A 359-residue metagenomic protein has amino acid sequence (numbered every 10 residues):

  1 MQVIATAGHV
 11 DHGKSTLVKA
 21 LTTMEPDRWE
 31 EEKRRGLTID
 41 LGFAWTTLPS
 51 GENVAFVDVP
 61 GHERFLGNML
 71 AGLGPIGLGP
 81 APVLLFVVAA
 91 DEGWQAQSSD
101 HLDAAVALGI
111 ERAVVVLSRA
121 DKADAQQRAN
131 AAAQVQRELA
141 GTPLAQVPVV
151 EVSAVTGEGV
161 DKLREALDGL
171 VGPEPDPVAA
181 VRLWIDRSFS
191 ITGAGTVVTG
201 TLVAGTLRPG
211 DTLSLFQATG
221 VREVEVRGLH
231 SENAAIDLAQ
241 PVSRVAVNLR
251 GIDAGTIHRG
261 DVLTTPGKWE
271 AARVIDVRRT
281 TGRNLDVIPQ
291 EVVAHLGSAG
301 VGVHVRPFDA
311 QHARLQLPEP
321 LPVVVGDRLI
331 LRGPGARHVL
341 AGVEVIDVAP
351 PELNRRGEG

Functional and structural regions predicted by a protein language model:
M1-V59: Conserved G1/Walker A P-loop phosphate-binding module
V3-T6, K122-R128, Q134-R137, V149 (+2 more regions): C-terminal effector modules of nucleic-acid-centric enzymes and ribosome-associated factors
I4-G8, H12-A20, R64-G72, G77 (+2 more regions): P-loop/Walker A NTP-binding module and the surrounding RecA-like catalytic core of P-loop NTPases
V10, L37-I39, W45-S50, A71-P80 (+2 more regions): Conserved catalytic network of the ASCE P-loop NTPase/AAA+ motor domain
E52-N53, V59-R64, I76-L102, V106-A129: Conserved Switch II/interswitch segment of TRAFAC-class P-loop GTPases
H62-E63, A90-W94, I110, R119-D124 (+6 more regions): Conserved nucleotide-binding/hydrolysis micro-motifs of P-loop NTPases
A120, R137-R283: Conserved catalytic-core segments of large NTP-driven translation/proteostasis enzymes
